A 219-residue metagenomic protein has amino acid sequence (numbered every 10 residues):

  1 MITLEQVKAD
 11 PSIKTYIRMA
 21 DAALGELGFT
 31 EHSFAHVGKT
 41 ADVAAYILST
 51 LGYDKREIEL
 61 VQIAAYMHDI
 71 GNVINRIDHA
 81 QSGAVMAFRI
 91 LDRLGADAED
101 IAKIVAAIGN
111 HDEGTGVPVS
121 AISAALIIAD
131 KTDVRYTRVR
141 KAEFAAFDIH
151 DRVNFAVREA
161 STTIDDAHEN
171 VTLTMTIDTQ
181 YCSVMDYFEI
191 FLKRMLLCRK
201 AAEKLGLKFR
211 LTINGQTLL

Functional and structural regions predicted by a protein language model:
I2, G28-L51: N-terminal low-complexity, intrinsically disordered segments
L4-A22: Short alpha-helical hairpin
K14, F34, G38, L192: Electropositive phosphate-/nucleotide-binding environments in soluble metabolic enzymes
D21, A41-A45, F88: Amphipathic, well-packed alpha-helical segments that form the structural scaffold of globular domains
D21-T30, Y181: Short hinge/gating elements
G25-E26, H36, T50-I164: Divalent metal-dependent catalytic cores for phosphoryl transfer on phosphate-bearing substrates
H32, N75-D78, D186, I190: Short alpha-helix boundary/capping segments
D133-L219: Terminal helices and disordered tails flanking the catalytic cores of nucleotide-processing hydrolases
